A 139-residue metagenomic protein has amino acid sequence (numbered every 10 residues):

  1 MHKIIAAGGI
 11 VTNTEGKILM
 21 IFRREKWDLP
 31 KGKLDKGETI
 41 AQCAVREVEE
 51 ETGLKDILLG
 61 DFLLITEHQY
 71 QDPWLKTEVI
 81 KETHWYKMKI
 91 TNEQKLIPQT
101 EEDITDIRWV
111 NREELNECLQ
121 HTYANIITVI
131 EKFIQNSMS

Functional and structural regions predicted by a protein language model:
M1, E15, F62, E101 (+1 more regions): Low-complexity, intrinsically disordered short peptide segments enriched in small/polar/basic residues
M1-P30: N-terminal strand-loop-strand
A7-N13, D35-E38, G60, M138: Short acidic/polar alpha-helix capping motifs at helix-coil junctions
R24, Q69, I127-V129: Residue-level signature of transmembrane alpha-helix interfaces in integral membrane proteins
K26-D28, K36, A124-N125: Short, surface-exposed beta-strand-loop junctions and turns on beta-sheet-rich folds
L34-L58, L63-T122: Unchanged
C118-S139: Charged phosphate-binding loop/patch that engages nucleotide di/tri-phosphates or the phosphate backbone of nucleic
